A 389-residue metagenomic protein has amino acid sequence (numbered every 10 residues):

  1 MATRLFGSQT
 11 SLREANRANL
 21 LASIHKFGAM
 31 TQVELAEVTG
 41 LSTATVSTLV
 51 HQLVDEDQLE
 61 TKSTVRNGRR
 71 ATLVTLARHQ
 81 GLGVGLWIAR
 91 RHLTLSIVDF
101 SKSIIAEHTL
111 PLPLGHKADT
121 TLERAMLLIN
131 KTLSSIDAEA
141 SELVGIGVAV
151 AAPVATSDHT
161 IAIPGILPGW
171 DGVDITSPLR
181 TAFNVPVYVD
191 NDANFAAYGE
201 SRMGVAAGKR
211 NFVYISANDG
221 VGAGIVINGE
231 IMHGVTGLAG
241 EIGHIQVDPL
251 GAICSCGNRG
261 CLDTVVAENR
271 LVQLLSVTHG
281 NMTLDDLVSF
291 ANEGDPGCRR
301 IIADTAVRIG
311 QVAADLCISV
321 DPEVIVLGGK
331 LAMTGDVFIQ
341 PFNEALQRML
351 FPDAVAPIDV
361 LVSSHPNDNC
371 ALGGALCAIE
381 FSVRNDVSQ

Functional and structural regions predicted by a protein language model:
M1-R66, R70, T75-S141, L250 (+2 more regions): ATP-binding/phosphotransfer module of carbohydrate and carboxylate kinases, centering on a glycine-rich
K26-F27, S101, L167, M203 (+1 more regions): Short helix-capping/turn signature of helix-turn-helix
R90, F195, D219: Short, glycine/acidic-enriched loop or turn micro-motifs at the edges of active sites
D99, T156, V226: Short, acidic, Ser/Thr-enriched surface-loop or helix-capping motifs
I104-N211, D336-R348: Glycine-rich phosphate-binding loop and adjoining helix at the ATP-binding site of ATP-dependent phosphoryl-transfer
A151-V154, N218-G220, L331-A332: Short glycine-rich anion-binding loops that position phosphate/pyrophosphate groups of nucleotides and phosphorylated
G208-V265: Glycine-rich phosphate-binding loop of actin/hexokinase-like ATP-binding domains
